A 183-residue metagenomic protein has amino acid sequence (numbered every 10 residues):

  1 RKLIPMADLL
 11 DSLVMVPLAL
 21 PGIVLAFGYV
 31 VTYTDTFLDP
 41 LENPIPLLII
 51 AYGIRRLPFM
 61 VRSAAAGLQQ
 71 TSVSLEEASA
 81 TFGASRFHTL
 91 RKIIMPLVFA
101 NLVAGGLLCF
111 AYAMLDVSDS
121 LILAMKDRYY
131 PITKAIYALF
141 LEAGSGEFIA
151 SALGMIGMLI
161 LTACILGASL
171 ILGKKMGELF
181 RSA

Functional and structural regions predicted by a protein language model:
R1-L3, E42, A113-M114, G144: Helix-loop interface residues and adjacent transmembrane-helix termini in multi-pass membrane transporters, primarily
K2-L10, I23-R55, F87, L123-R128: Membrane-interfacial helix termini and adjacent extracytoplasmic/periplasmic loops of multi-pass transporters
I4, A65-E76, A80, A84-K92 (+1 more regions): C-terminal transmembrane helix and the adjacent membrane-cytosol boundary/short C-terminal tail of inner/organellar
L13, I50, L90-M95, A104 (+2 more regions): Hydrophobic core positions of alpha-helical segments in small-molecule transporters and transporter systems
L13-G22, L47-P58, F110-M114, M125-Y129 (+1 more regions): Hydrophobic transmembrane alpha-helices
V16, L20, I54, V61-A64 (+2 more regions): Transmembrane alpha-helices
F27, L47, I54-E76, M114 (+2 more regions): Membrane-embedded alpha-helices of multi-pass transport/permease systems
M114, S120-A163, G167: Interhelical loop and adjacent transmembrane-helix boundary motif in polytopic membrane transport permeases
